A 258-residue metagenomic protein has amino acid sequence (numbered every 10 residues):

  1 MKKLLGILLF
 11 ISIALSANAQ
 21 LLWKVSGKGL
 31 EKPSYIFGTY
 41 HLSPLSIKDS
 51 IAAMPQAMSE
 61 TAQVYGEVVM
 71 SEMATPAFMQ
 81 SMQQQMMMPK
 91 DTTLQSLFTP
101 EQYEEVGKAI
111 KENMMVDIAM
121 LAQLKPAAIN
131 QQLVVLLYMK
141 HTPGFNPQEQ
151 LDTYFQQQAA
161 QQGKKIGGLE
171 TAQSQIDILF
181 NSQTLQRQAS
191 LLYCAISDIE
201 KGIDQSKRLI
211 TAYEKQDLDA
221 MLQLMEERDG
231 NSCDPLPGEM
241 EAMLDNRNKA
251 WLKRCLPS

Functional and structural regions predicted by a protein language model:
M1-L4: Positively charged n-region of N-terminal signal peptides that target proteins for export
I7-L9, K28: N-terminal hydrophobic alpha-helix used for membrane targeting or insertion
L9-N18: Hydrophobic h-region of N-terminal signal peptides that target proteins for export in Gram-negative bacteria
N18-V25: Cleaved targeting-peptide boundary
G27-Y35, Y40-M243: Structured, acidic catalytic/metal-binding patches in enzyme active sites
M243-S258: A short, acidic, amphipathic alpha-helical segment used as a generic capping/interface helix at domain edges
